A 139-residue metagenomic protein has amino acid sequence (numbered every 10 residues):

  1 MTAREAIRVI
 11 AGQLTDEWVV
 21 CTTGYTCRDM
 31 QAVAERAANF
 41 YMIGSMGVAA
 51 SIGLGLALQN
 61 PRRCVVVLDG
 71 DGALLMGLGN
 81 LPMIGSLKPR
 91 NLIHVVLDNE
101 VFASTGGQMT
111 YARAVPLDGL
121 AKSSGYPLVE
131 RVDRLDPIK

Functional and structural regions predicted by a protein language model:
M1-D16: Active-site pocket-lining segments that scaffold enzyme catalytic pockets across diverse folds
R4-R8, A32-K139: Thiamine diphosphate
I10, V19-C21, I84: Generic structural hydrophobic/aromatic packing signal, biased to beta-strands
E17-R36: Acidic-glycine-rich active-site phosphate/pyrophosphate-binding loop
